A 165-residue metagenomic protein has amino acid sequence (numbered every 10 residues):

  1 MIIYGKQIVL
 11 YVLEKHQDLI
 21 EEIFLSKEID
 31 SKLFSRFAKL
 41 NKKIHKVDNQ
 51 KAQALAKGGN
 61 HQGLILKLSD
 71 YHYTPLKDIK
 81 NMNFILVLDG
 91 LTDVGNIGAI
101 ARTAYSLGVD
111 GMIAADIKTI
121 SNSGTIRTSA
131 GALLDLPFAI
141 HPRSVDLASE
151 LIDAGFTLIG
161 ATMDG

Functional and structural regions predicted by a protein language model:
M1-K77: N-terminal positively charged helical leader segments and presequences
N81-G165: RNA substrate-binding interface of SAM-dependent RNA methyltransferases
